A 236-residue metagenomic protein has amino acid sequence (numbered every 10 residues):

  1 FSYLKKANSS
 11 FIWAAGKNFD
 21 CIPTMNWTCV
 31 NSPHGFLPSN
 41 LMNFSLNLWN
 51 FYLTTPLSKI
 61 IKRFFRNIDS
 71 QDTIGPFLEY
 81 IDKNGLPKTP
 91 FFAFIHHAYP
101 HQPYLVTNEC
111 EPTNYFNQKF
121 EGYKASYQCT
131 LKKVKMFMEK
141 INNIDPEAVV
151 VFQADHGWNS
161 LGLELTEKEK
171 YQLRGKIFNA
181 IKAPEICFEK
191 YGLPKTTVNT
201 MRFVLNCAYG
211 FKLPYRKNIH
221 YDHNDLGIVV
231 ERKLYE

Functional and structural regions predicted by a protein language model:
F1-E236: Catalytic domains that recognize anionic headgroups
